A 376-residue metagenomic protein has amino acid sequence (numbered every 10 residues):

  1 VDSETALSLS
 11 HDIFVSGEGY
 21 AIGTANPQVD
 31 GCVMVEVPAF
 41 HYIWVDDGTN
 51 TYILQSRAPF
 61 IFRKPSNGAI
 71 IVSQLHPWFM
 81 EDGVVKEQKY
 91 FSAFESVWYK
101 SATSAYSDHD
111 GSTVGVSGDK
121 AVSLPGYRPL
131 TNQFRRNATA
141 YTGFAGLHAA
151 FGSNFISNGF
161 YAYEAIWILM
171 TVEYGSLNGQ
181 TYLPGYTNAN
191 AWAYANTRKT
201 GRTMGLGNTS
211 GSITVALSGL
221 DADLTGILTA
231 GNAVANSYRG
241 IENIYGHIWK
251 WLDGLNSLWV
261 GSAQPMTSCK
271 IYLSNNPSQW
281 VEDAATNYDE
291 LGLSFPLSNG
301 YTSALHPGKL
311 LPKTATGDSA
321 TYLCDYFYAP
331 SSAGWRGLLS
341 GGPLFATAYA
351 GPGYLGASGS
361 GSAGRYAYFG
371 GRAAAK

Functional and structural regions predicted by a protein language model:
V1-E36, Y42-V45: GGW-centered surface loops in extracellular recognition modules
S10-G19, G48-R57, A145-I156, F160 (+1 more regions): A long-range scaffold signal marking pre-active-site subdomains of enzyme folds
T24-G31, R63-I244: Short aromatic-cysteine micro-motif
C32-H41, D46, Y238, Y245-H247 (+1 more regions): Conserved SET/PR-domain catalytic core that frames the SAM/AdoMet-binding pocket
V33-G83, N154, L297-N299, L305-G337: Carbohydrate-recognition beta-sandwich/jelly-roll modules in extracellular/periplasmic carbohydrate-active proteins
I43-G48, W98-S104, A348-Y349: Short, solvent-exposed loop/turn elements at domain surfaces
Y161-E164, A189-G211, L220, A235 (+2 more regions): C-terminal, surface-exposed recognition/capping segments
L258-L273: A short, polar/charged loop-to-alpha-helix boundary motif
